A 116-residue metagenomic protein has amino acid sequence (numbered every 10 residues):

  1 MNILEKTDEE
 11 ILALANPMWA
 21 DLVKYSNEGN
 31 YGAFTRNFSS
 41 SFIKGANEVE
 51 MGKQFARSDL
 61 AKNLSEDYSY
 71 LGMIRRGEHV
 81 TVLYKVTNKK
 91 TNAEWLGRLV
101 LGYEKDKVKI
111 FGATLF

Functional and structural regions predicted by a protein language model:
M1-E28: Short, low-complexity N-terminal intrinsically disordered segments enriched in polar/charged residues
M18, I43-G45: Localized chelating/binding microdomains that coordinate divalent metal ions or stabilize phosphate-bearing
N27-S41: Short, well-ordered alpha-helical segments enriched in acidic and aromatic residues
F34, F42, M51, L101: Hydrophobic pocket/interface hotspot
G45-F55: Short, charge-rich amphipathic alpha-helical segments embedded in non-transmembrane helical bundles/solenoids
K53-Y103, G112-F116: Surface-exposed, charged secondary-structure patches
